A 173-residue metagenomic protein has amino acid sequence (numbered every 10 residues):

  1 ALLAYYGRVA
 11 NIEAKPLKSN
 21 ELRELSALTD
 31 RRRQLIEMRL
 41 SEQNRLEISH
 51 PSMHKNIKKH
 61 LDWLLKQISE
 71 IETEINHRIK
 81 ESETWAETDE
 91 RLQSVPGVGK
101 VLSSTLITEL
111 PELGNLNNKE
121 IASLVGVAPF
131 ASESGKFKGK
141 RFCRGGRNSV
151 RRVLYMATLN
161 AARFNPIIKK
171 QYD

Functional and structural regions predicted by a protein language model:
A1-R91: Long, charge-rich intrinsically disordered scaffolds of nucleic-acid metabolism proteins
L64, I71, V98-G99, I121: Conserved hydrophobic/aromatic pocket- or pore-lining residues that grip, position, or stack substrates in active sites
V95: Histidine-centered phosphotransfer motif of kinases
K100, S104-D173: Phosphate-backbone recognition surface of nucleic-acid-processing proteins
